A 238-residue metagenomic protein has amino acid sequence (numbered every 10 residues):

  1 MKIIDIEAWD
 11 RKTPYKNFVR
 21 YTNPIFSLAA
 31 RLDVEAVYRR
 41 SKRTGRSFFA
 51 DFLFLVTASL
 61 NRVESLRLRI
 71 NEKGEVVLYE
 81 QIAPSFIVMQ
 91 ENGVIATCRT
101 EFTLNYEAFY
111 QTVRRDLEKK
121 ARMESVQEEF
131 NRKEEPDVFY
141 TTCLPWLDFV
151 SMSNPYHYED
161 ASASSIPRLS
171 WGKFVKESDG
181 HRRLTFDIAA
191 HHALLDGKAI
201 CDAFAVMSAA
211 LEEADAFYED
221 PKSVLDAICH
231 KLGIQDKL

Functional and structural regions predicted by a protein language model:
M1-A29, F49, Q127, E135-E177 (+2 more regions): Flexible, Gly/Pro-enriched loop and linker segments at secondary-structure and domain junctions
M1-V19, N23, A36-Y38, T57 (+8 more regions): Domain-scale detector for complete catalytic domains at protein termini or as standalone homologs
V19-D51, R67-P84, V138-T141, A163 (+2 more regions): Gly/Ser/Thr-rich phosphate-binding loops and adjoining beta-strand/alpha-helix segments that form adenosine-phosphate
F26-L28, V37-T44, G93-E107, L195: Acyl-group handling in specialized metabolite and lipid biosynthesis
V37-E64, L184-A205: Acyl activation and transfer enzymes in specialized metabolism, enriched for ANL adenylate-forming modules
L66-R99, Q127-D137, P221-G233: Small-residue-rich loop/turn and linker elements
Q90-F149: Helical lid/core segments from catalytic subdomains that handle acyl or acyl-like groups
E107, K119, A163-E219: Active-site-proximal acidic secondary-structure segment that organizes catalysis
